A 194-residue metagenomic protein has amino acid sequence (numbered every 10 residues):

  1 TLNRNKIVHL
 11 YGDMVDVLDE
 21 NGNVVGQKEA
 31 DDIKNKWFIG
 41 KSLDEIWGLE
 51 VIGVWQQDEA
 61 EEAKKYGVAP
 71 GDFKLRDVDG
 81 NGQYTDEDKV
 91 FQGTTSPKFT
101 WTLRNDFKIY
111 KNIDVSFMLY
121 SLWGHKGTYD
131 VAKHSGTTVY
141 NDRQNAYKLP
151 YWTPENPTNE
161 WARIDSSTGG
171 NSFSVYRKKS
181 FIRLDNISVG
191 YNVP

Functional and structural regions predicted by a protein language model:
T1-N3, D106-Y110, G190-P194: Structural signature of outer-membrane beta-barrel channels/translocons
T1-T94: Conserved small-residue
L2-R4, F117-S121: Transmembrane beta-barrel strands of outer-membrane/channel proteins
G22, A30, K34, G40-L43 (+5 more regions): C-terminal extracellular loops and terminal segments of Gram-negative outer membrane beta-barrel proteins
E45, V68-P70, L122-P194: Extracytoplasmic gating/loop element in the C-terminal half of outer-membrane beta-barrel translocons and assembly
S96, K108-Y110, I182: Surface-exposed coil/turn segments at beta-strand junctions on protein surfaces, enriched
F99-N105, L184-V189: Hydrophobic, lipid-facing positions within transmembrane beta-strands of outer-membrane proteins
N112-V115: Repeated loop/turn-to-beta-strand initiation elements of outer-membrane beta-barrel proteins
